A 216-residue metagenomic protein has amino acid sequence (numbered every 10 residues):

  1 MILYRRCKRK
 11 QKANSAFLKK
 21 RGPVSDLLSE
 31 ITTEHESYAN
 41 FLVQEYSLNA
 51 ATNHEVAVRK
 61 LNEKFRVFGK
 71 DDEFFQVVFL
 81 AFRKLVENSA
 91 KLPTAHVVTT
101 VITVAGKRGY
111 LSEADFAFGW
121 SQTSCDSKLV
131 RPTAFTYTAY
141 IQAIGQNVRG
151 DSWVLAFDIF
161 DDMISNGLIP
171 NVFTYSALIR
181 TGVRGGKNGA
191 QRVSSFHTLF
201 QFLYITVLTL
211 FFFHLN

Functional and structural regions predicted by a protein language model:
M1-F116, W120, F135, I144 (+1 more regions): N-terminal targeting peptides
Y4, Q11, Q201-Y204, H214: Low-complexity, intrinsically disordered or signal/transmembrane-proximal segments
A13-A16, T198, T206-T209: Ala/Thr-enriched low-complexity intrinsically disordered regions
H54-L61, T94-T99, T103, A114 (+10 more regions): Pentatricopeptide repeat
D71, L85, S121-C125, M163 (+2 more regions): Methionine-biased hydrophobic packing positions in alpha-helices, especially within tandem helical repeat solenoids
S89-A90, C125-L129, G167: Inter-helix linker motif
R108, N147-G150, G185: Structural motif corresponding to the intra-repeat A-B loop/turn of tetratricopeptide repeats
S152-V154, G189: Structural signature of tandem alpha-helical TPR/SEL1-like repeats, specifically the intra-repeat loop/turn
